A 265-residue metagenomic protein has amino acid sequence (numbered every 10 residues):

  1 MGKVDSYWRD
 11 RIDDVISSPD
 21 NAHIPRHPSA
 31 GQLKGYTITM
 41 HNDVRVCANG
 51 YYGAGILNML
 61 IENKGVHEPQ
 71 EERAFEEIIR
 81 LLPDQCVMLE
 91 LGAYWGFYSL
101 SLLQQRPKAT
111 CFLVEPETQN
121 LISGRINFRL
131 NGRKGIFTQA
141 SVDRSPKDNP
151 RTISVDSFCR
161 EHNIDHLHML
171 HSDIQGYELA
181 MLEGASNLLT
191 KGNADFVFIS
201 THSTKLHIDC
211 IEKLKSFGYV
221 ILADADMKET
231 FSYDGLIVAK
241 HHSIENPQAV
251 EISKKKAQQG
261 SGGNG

Functional and structural regions predicted by a protein language model:
M1-V114, I122-N127, I136, I221 (+1 more regions): S-adenosyl-L-methionine
G53, A140, S172: Cofactor-binding loops of NAD(P)H-dependent oxidoreductases, dominated by short-chain dehydrogenase/reductases
K64-E71, K147, R151, I174 (+1 more regions): Phosphate/oxyanion-binding active-site loops and adjacent basic polyanion-contact surfaces
R80, A109-L113, F158-N264: Conserved acidic-Pro-Pro-aromatic motif
A93, V142-R144, I174: Hydrophobic pocket-lining residues within nucleotide cofactor-binding pockets
F97, K147, L179-E183: Short N-terminal helix/helix-N-cap motif within the alpha/beta-hydrolase-1
L102-R106, I126-R129, T152, E183-N187 (+1 more regions): Short, glycine/charged-enriched secondary-structure capping and boundary segments
E117-I164: S-adenosyl-L-methionine
